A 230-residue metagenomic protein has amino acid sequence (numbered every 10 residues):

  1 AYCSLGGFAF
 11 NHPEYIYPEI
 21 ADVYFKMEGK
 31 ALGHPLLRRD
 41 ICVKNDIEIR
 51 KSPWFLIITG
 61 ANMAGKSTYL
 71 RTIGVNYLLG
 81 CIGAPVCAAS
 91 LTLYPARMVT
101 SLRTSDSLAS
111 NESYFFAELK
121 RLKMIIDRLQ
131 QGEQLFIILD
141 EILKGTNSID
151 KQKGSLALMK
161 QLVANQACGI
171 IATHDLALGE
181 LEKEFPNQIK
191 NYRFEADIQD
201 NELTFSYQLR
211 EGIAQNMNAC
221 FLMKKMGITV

Functional and structural regions predicted by a protein language model:
C3-P13: Transmembrane helical bundles of ABC transporter permease domains
P13, P18-V230: ATPase nucleotide-binding head domains, primarily ABC-like/P-loop NTPase cores
